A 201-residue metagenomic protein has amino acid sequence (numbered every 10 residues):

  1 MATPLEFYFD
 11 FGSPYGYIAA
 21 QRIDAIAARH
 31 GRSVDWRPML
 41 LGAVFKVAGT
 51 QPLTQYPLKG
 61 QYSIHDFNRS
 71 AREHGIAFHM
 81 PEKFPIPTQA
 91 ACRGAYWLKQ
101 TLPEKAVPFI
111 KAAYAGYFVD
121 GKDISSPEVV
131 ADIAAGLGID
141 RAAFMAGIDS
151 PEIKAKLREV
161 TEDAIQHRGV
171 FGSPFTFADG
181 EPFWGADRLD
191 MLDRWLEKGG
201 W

Functional and structural regions predicted by a protein language model:
M1-L5, Q55-P57: Amphipathic repeat-derived elements
T3-E6, G12-R32, Q100, E104 (+2 more regions): C-terminal cap of thioredoxin/glutaredoxin-like
F11, Y15-D120: Structural alpha/beta surface segment adjacent to cysteine/selenocysteine redox centers across thiol/disulfide enzymes
